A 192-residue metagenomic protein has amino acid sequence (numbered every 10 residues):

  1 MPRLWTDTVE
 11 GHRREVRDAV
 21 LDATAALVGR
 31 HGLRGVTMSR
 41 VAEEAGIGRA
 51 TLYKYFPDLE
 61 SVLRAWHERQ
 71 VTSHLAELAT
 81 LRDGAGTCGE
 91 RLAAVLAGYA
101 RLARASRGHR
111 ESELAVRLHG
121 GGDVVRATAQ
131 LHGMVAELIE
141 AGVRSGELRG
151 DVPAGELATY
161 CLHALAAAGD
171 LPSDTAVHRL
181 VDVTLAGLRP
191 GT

Functional and structural regions predicted by a protein language model:
M1-H31, G35-E44, S61: Basic, helix-initiating cap at the start of DNA-binding domains
M1-L4, R101, G133, E137-S145 (+1 more regions): C-terminal peripheral helix-coil segments that are non-catalytic and often amphipathic
R13, L63, H67, V71 (+1 more regions): Amphipathic, non-transmembrane alpha-helical scaffold segments
A45-F56: Short hydrophobic/aromatic patch on the recognition helix
A65, T72, A76-A105, H119-D123: Hydrophobic alpha-helical connector segments
E90, D123-A127, R144-T159, L171-A176: All-alpha amphipathic helical-bundle segments outside canonical DNA-binding/catalytic cores that form hydrophobic
A94-E137, L165-D170: Short secondary-structure transition hinges
